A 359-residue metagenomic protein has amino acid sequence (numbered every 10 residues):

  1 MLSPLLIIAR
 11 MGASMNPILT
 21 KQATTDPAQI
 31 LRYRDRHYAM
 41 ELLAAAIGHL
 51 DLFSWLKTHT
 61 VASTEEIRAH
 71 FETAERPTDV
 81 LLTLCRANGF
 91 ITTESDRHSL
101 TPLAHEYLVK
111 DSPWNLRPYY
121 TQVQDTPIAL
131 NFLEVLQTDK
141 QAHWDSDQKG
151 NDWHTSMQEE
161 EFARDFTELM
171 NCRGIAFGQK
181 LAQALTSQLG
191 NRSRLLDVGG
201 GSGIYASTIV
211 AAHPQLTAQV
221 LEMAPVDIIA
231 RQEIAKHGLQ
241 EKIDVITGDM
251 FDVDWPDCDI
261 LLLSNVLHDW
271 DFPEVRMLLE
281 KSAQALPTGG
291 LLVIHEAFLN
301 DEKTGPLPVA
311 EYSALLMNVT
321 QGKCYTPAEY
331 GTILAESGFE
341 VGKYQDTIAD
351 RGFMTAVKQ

Functional and structural regions predicted by a protein language model:
L2-A87, T92-T93, S187-G190, L196-Q359: Alpha-helical subdomain
G12, I18-K21, A28-K57, H70-E72 (+1 more regions): Conserved Class I S-adenosyl-L-methionine-dependent methyltransferase catalytic core
